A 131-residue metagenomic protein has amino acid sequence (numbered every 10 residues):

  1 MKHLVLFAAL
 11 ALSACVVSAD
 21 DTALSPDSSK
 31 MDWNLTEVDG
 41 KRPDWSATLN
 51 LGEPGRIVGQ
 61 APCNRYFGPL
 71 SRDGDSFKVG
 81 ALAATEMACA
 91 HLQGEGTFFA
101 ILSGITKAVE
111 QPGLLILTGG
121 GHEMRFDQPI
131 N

Functional and structural regions predicted by a protein language model:
M1-S13: Sec-dependent bacterial lipoprotein signal peptides
V5, C15-N131: Lipid interaction determinants
